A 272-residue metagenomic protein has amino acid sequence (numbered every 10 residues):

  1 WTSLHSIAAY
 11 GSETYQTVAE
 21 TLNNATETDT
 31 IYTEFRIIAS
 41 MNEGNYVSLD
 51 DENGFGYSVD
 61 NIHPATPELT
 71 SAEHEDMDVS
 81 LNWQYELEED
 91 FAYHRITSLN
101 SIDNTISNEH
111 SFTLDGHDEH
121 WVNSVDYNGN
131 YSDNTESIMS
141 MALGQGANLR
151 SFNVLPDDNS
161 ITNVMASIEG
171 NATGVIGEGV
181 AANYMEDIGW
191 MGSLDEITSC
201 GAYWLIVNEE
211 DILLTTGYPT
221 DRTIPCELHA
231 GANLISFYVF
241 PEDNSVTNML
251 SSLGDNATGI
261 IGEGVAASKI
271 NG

Functional and structural regions predicted by a protein language model:
W1-I31, S107-D115, G192: Signal that preferentially marks extracellular ectodomain short beta-strand elements of beta-sandwich modules
N23-D50, D90-H94, F112-S132: Beta-strand-rich modules
F55-V59, S137-S140: Short beta-strand edge segments in extracellular beta-sheet folds
H63-S71: Proline-enriched interdomain boundary motifs that mark the N-terminal boundary and often initiate the first structured
D76-F91: Conserved aromatic anchor
L87-I106: Extracellular low-complexity, O-glycosylation-prone stalks/linkers
S137-G272: N-terminal exported-region signature
